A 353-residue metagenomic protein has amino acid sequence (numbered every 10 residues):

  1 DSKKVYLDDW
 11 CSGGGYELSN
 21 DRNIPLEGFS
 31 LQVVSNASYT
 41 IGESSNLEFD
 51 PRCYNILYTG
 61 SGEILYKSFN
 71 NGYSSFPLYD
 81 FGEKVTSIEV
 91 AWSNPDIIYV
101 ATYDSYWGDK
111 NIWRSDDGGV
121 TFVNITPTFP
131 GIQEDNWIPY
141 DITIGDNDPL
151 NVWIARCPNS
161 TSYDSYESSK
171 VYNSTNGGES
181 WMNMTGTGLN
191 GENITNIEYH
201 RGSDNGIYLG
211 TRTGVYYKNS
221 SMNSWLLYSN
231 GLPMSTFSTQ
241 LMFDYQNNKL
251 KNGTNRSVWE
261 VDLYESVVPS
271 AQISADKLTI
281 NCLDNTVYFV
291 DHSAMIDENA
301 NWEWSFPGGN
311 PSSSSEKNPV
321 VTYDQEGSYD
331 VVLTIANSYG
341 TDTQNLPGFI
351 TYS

Functional and structural regions predicted by a protein language model:
D1, V34-R52, D80-S93, I132-D141 (+2 more regions): Short coil-to-beta transitions that initiate beta-strands within beta-rich domains
S2-K3, Y54-N55, P95-D96, P149-L150 (+2 more regions): Short coil/turn segments that connect the beta-strands within blades of beta-propeller domains
D8, Y16-D21, K67-F69, S115-D116 (+5 more regions): Conserved Ser/Thr-centered positions that define the repeating blades of beta-propeller domains
S12-G15, I64-L65, D104-G108, P158-Y163 (+2 more regions): Short glycine/acidic-enriched loop and turn motifs that connect beta-strands
I154-T161, S165-S169, G188-Y217: Loop/turn-rich, solvent-exposed surfaces of beta-rich toroidal or solenoidal domains
S235-V267: Blade-level signature of beta-propeller repeat domains, shared across WD40, Kelch, NHL, RCC1 and BNR/Asp-box propellers
E265-S353: Extracellular/lumenal mature domains of secreted and surface-exposed proteins
